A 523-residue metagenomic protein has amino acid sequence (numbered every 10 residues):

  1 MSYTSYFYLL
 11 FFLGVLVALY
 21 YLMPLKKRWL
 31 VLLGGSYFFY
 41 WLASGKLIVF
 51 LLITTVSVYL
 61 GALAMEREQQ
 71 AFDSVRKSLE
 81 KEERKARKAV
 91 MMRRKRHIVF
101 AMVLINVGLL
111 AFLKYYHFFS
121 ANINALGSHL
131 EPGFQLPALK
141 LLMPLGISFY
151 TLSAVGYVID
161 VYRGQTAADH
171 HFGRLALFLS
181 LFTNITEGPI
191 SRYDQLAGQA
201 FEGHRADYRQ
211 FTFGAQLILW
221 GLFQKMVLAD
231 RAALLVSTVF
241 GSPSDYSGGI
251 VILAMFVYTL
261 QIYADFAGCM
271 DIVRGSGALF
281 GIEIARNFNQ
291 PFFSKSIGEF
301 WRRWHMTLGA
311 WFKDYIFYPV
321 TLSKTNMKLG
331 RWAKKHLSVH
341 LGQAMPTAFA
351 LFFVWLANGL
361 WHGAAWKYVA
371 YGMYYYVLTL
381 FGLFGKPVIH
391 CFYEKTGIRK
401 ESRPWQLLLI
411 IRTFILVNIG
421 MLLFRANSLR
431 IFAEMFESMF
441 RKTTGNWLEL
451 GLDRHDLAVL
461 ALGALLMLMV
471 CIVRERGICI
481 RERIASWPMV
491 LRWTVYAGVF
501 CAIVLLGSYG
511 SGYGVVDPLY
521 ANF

Functional and structural regions predicted by a protein language model:
M1-L468, R474-E475, C479-N522: Membrane-embedded transmembrane alpha-helical bundles that form the catalytic cores of multi-pass lipid-modifying
